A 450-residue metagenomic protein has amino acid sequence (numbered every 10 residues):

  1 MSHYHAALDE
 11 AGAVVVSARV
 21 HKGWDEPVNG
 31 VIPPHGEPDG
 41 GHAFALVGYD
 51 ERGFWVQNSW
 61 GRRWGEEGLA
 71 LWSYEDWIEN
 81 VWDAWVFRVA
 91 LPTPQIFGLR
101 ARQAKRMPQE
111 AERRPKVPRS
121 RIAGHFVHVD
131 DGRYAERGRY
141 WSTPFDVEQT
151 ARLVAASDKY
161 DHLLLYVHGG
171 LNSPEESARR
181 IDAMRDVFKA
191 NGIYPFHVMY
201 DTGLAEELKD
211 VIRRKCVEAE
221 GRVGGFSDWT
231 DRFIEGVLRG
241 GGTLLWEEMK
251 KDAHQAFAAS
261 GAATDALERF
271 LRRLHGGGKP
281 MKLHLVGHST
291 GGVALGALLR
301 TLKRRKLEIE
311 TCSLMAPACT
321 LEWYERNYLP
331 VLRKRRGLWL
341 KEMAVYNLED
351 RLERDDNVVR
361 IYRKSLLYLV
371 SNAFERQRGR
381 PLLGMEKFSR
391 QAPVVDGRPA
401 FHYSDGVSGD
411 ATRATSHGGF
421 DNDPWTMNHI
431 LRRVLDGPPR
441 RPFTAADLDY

Functional and structural regions predicted by a protein language model:
M1-S2, V147-L153, E175-R185, E325-P330: Short alpha-helical segments and helix-capping/turn motifs at coil-helix boundaries
S2-R102: Active-site signature of cysteine proteases
E10-V14, R52-G53, Y160-H162, N191-Y194 (+3 more regions): Loop/turn elements at helix/coil->beta-strand transitions in domains of secreted/extracellular proteins
V14-A18, A45, F54-Q57, L164-V167 (+4 more regions): Structural recognition of the beta-strand scaffold that forms the well-ordered cores of secreted hydrolase catalytic
V47, A178, D182, G296-R300: Short, hydrophobic alpha-helix immediately C-terminal to the catalytic nucleophile
R106-W141, T202-K209, R213-K282, L299-Y450: Lipolytic serine-hydrolase domain surface
L153-G225: Short, surface-exposed "cap/lid" segments of acyl-processing enzymes
V286-G291, L295: Gly/Ala-rich beta-loop-alpha elbow adjacent to hydrolase catalytic centers
